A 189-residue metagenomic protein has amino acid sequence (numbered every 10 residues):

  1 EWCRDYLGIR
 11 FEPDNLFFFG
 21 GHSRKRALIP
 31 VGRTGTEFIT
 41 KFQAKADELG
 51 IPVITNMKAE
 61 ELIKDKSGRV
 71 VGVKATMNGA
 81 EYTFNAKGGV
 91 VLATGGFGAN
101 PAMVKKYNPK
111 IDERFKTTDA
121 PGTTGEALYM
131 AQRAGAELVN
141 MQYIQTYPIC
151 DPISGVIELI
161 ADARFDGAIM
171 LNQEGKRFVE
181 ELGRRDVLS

Functional and structural regions predicted by a protein language model:
W2-Y82, K87, N100-M103, D151: Conserved redox-cofactor binding core of oxidoreductases
S23-R24, K105-R114: Short glycine/proline- and charge-enriched loop/turn segments that cap or connect secondary-structure elements
L28-I29, T118-A120, E158-D162: Short Gly/Pro-enriched turn/cap motifs at secondary-structure boundaries
A86-K87, L92-T94, Q173: Short, well-ordered coil/turn residues at beta-beta hairpins and beta-strand->alpha-helix junctions within
L92-N108: Flavin (primarily FAD) binding-site architecture
I111-T123: A short acidic, glycine-rich active-site loop that binds or catalyzes chemistry on phosphate/adenosine moieties
T124, L128-M130, A134-S189: An anion/pyrophosphate-binding glycine-rich loop and adjacent beta-alpha core in soluble alpha-beta enzymes
